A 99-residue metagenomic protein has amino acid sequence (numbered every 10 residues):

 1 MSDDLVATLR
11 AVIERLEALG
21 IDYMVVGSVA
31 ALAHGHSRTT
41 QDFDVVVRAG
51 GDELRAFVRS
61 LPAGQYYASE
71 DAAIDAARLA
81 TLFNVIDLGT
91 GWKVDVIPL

Functional and structural regions predicted by a protein language model:
M1-L99: Compositionally biased terminal segments of proteins
